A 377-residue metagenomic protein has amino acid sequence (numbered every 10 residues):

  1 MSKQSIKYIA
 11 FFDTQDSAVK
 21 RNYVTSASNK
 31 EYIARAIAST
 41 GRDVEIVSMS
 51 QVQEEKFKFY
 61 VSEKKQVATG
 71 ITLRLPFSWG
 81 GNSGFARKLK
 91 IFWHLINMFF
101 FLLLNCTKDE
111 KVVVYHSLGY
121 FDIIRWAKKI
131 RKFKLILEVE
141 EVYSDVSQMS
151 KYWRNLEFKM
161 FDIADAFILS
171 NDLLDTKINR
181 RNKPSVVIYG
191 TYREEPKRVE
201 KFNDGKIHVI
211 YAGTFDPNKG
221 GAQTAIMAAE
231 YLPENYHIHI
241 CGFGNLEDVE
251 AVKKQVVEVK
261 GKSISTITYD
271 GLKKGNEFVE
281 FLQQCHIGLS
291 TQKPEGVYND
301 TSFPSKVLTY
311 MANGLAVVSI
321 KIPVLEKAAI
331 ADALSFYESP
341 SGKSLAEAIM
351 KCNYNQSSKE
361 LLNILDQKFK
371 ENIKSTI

Functional and structural regions predicted by a protein language model:
M1-F59, A166, M227-E234: N-terminal subdomain of nucleotide-sugar transferases
K7, I168, K201-E230, H239-C241: Conserved donor-binding/catalytic core segment of Leloir-type glycosyltransferases
E31-R35, I96-T107, F121-R131, L137 (+1 more regions): Membrane-proximal helix-turn-helix segments that form the acceptor-binding/catalytic region of lipid-linked
S48, S144, E157-R198: Donor nucleotide-sugar binding/catalytic pocket of nucleotide-sugar-dependent glycosyltransferases
V52-E55, R87-F101, V112-R131, D172 (+1 more regions): An aromatic- and histidine-rich active-site surface loop
D216-G220, K274-F281, G288-T309, S319-K327: Nucleotide-sugar-dependent
G242, E250-L282: Nucleotide-activated donor-binding/catalytic signature segment of Leloir-type glycosyltransferases, i.e., the conserved
A331-K343, M350-Y354: Conserved acidic donor-binding segment of nucleotide-sugar-dependent glycosyltransferases
